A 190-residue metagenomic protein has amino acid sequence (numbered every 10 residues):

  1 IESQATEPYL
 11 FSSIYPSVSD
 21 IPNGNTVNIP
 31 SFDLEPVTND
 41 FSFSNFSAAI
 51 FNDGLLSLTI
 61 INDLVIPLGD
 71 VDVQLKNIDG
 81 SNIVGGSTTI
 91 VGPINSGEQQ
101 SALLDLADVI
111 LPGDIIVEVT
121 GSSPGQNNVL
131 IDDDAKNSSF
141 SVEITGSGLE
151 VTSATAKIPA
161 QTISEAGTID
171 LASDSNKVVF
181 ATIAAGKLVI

Functional and structural regions predicted by a protein language model:
I1-I190: Extracellular/secretory-pathway and virion-surface proteins
